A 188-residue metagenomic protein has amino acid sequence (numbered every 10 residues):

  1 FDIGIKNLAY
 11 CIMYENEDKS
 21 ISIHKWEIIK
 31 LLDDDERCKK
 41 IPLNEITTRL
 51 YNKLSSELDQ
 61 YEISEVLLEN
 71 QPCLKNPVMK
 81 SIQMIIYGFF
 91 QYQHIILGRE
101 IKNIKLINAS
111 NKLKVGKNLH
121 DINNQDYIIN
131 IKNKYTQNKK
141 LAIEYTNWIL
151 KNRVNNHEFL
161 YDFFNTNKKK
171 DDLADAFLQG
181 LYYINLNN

Functional and structural regions predicted by a protein language model:
F1-N188: Phosphate- and other anionic-substrate recognition elements at nucleic-acid/protein interfaces
